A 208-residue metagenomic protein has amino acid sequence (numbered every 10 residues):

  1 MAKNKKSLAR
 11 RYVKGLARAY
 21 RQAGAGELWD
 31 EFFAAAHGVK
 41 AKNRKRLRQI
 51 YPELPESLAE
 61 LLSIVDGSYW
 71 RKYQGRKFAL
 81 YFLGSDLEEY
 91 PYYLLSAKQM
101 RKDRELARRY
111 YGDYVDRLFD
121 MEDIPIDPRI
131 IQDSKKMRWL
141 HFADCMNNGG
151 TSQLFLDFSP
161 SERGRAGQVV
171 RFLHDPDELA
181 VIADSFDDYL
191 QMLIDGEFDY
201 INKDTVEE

Functional and structural regions predicted by a protein language model:
A2-G149: A surface-exposed partner-binding patch
L62, F158-E162, F186-D188: A short, sequence-level motif marking secondary-structure junctions
S63-D66, W70, P160, I194 (+1 more regions): Hydrophobic/aromatic-lined pockets within catalytic cores
M146-G149, S161-R163, P176-D177: Short Gly/Pro-enriched loop/turn and capping motifs at secondary-structure junctions
T151-E162, R171-F172: Low-complexity, glycine/alanine/valine/leucine- and proline-rich hydrophobic stretches
G167-Q168: Glycine-centered loop/turn motifs
L179-E208: Long, compositionally biased interface segments
